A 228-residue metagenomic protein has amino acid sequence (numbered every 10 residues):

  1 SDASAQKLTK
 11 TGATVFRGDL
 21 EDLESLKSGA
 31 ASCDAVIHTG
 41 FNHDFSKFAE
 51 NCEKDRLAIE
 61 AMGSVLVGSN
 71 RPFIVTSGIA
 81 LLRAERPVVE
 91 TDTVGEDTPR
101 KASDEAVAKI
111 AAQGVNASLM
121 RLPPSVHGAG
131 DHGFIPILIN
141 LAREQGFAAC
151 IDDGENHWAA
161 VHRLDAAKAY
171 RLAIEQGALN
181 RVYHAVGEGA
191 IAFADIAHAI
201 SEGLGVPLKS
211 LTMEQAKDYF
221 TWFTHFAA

Functional and structural regions predicted by a protein language model:
D2-E60, S64: NAD(P)H-binding glycine-rich loop region in Rossmannoid oxidoreductase-like domains and their noncatalytic homologs
N42, K54-P99: Conserved Rossmann-fold NAD(P)-dependent oxidoreductase catalytic core, especially the SDR/UDP-sugar
K101, H127-I137, E144-Q145, L172-Y183 (+1 more regions): Glycine/proline-rich active-site loop of Rossmann-fold NAD(P)-dependent oxidoreductases
E105-A129, F134: Conserved beta-loop-beta element that borders a ligand/cofactor-binding pocket
G114, I139-I151, V206-L211, Q215: A short C-terminal helix-loop "cap" of Rossmann-like NAD(P)-dependent dehydrogenase/epimerase domains
P123-H157, R163: NAD(P)-dependent short-chain dehydrogenase/reductase
A167-H225: Mid/C-terminal beta-alpha module of Rossmann-like enzyme folds, strongest in SDR-family dehydrogenases/epimerases
